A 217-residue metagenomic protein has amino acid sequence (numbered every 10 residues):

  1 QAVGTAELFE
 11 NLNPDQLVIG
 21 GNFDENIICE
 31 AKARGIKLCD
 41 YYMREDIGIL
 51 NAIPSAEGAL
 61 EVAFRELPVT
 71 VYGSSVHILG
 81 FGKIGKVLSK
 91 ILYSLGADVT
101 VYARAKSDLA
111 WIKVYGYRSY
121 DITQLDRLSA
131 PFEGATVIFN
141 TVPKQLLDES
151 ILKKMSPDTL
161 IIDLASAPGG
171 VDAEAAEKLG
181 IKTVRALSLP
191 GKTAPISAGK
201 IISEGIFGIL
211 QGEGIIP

Functional and structural regions predicted by a protein language model:
G4-D15, I112-G191: Rossmann-like adenosine-cofactor binding region
F9-N11, E66-T70: Glycine-rich helix-loop-beta junction characteristic of Rossmann-like nucleotide cofactor-binding loops
L12, L17-Y41, L164-Q211: Rossmann-fold NAD(P)-binding glycine/threonine-rich loop
E45-F64: A glycine-rich, Thr/Ser-enriched phosphate-binding loop motif common to dinucleotide/cofactor-binding enzymes
Y72-Y93: Glycine-rich adenosine-cofactor-binding loop
I84, S107-D108, A167: Conserved Rossmann-like nucleotide-cofactor binding loop
L95-G116: NAD(P)-binding Rossmann-fold cofactor-contacting core
